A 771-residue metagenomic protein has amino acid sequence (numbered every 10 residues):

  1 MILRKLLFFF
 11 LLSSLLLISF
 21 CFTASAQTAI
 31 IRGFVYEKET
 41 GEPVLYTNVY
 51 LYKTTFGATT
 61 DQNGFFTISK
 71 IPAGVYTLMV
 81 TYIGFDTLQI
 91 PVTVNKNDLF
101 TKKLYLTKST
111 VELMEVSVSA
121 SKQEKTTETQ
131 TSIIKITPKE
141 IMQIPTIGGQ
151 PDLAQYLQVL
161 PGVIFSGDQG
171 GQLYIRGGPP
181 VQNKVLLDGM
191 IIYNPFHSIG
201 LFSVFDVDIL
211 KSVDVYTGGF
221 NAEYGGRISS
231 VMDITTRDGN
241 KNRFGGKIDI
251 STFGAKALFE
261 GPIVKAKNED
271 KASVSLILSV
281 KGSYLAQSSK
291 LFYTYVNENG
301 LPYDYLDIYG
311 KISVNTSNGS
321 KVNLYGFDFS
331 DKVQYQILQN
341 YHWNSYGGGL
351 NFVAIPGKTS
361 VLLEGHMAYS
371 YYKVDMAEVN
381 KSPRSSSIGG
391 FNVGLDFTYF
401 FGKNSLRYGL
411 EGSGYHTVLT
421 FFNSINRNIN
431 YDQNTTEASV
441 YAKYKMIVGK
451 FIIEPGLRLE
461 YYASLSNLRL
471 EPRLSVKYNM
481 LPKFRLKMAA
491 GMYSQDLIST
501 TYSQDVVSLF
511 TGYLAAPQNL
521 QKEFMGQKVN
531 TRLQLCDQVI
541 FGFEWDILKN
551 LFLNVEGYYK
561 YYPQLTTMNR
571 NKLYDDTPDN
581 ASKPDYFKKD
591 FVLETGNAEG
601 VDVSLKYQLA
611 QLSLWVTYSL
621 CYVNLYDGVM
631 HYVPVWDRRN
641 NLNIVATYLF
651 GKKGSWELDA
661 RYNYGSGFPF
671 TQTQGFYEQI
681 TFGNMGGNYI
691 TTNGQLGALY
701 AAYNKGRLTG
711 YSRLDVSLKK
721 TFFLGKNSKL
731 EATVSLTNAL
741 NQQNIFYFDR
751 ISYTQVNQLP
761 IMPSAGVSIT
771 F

Functional and structural regions predicted by a protein language model:
A24-E115, S119: Periplasm-facing N-terminal accessory domains of Gram-negative outer-membrane beta-barrel systems
T93-K96, S119, E124-V181, L186-F220 (+1 more regions): Periplasmic N-terminal accessory/gating domains of Gram-negative outer-membrane beta-barrel systems
F100-Y105, L153-Y156, G171-L173, G200-D206 (+5 more regions): N-terminal periplasmic accessory domains that precede and gate Gram-negative outer-membrane beta-barrel machines
Q158, Y341, G349-I355, Y493-N554 (+3 more regions): Outer-membrane beta-barrel signature, preferentially recognizing the C-terminal barrel domain of Gram-negative
F253-Y284, Y295-K332, N340-M367, Y399-L406 (+1 more regions): Transmembrane beta-barrel wall of Gram-negative outer-membrane proteins
G390, G394, Q433, E437-Y441 (+5 more regions): Outer membrane beta-barrel strand-and-loop segments of large Gram-negative receptors, especially TonB-dependent
I447, Y559-Y561, N580-P669: Gram-negative outer-membrane beta-barrel transporters
N663-Q695, R707-F771: C-terminal beta-signal and adjacent terminal beta-strands/loops of Gram-negative outer-membrane beta-barrel proteins
